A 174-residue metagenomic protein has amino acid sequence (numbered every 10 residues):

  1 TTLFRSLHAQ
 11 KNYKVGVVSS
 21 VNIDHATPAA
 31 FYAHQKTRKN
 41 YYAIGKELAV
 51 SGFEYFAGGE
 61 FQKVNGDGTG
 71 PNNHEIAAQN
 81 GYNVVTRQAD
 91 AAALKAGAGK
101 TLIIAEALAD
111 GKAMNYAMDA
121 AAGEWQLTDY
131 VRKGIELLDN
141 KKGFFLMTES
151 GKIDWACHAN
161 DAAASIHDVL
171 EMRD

Functional and structural regions predicted by a protein language model:
T2-L3: Short, small-residue-biased leader/transition segments that mark boundaries at the very start of proteins
Q10-G16, S51-Y55, N80-N83, G97-L102 (+1 more regions): Loop/turn elements at helix/coil->beta-strand transitions in domains of secreted/extracellular proteins
V18-I23, A57-Q62, R87-A89, I104-A109 (+1 more regions): Active-site-proximal beta-strand/loop segments in catalytic clefts of secreted hydrolases
A26-F31, A109-A121, G134, D139-D174: Active-site His/acidic residue clusters
T27-Y41, G97, I103-A105: Charged, often glycine-rich, active-site loop that binds/positions anionic groups
Y32-E60, A78-Q88: Acidic, His- and aromatic-enriched active-site or binding-groove loops in soluble protein domains that engage sugars
E60-I76, K100, A109-A120: Acidic-aromatic/histidine active-site loop/patch
R87, A91-I104, Y130-G151: Active-site regions of oxyanion-processing enzymes, predominantly non-cytosolic
